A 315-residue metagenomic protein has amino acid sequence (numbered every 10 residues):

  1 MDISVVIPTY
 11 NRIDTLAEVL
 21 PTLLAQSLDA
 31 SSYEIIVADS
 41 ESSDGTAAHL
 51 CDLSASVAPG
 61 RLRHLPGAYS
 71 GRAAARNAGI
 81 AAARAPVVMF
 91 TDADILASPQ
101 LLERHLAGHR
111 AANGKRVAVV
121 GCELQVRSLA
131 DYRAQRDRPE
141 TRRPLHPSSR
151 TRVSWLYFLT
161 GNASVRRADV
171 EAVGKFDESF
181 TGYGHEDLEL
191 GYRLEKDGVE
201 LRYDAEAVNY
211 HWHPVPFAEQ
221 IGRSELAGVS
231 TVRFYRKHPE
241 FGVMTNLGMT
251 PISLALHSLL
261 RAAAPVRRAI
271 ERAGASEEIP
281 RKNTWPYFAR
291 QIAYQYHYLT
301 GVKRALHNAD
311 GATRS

Functional and structural regions predicted by a protein language model:
R12-Q26: Short, well-formed alpha-helical segments that are part of the catalytic scaffolds of diverse glycosyltransferases
T22, D39-A48, D92-I95: A conserved acidic beta->alpha catalytic loop
P66-A83, W155: Glycine-rich, basic loop-to-helix element that forms the pyrophosphate-binding segment of sugar-nucleotide handling
V88: Short aromatic/hydrophobic "clamp" motif used to bind/position activated sugar donors
P99-A134: Conserved donor NDP-sugar-binding/catalytic core segment of glycosyltransferases
C122, D137-W155: Short, flexible, basic/aromatic active-site loop/helix in glycosyltransferases
N162-V165, D169-G174, F180-A207: A short, conserved alpha-helix in the catalytic core of glycosyltransferases
L226, M244-S315: Non-catalytic, C-terminal membrane-associated alpha-helical segments of glycosyltransferases
